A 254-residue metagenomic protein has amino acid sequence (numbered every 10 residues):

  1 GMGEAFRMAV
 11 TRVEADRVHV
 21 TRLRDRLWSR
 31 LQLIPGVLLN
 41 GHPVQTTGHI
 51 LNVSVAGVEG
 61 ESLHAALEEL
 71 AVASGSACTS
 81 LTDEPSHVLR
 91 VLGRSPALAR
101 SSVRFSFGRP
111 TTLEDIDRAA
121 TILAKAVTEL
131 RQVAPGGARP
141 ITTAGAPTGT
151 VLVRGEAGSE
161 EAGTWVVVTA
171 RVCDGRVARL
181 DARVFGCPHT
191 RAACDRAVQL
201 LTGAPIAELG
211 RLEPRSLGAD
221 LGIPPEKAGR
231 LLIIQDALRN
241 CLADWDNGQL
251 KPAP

Functional and structural regions predicted by a protein language model:
G1, E59, E84, H189-A193 (+1 more regions): Catalytic-loop motifs flanking and including active-site residues across diverse enzymes
V10-L63: Conserved PLP-dependent catalytic core of the aminotransferase class-I/II
G36-N40, A73-S76, R179: A short linear hydrophobic-aromatic micro-motif
L51-R104: Conserved C-terminal alpha-helix-loop-beta "cap" of PLP-dependent enzymes that closes/shapes the active-site mouth
E59-A65, T111-R118, E208: Short, conserved charged micro-motifs
P85-R139: PLP-dependent enzyme catalytic core of the Aspartate aminotransferase-like
A138-P254: Domain-level signature for proteins that mediate thiol-based redox and metal-cofactor handling
